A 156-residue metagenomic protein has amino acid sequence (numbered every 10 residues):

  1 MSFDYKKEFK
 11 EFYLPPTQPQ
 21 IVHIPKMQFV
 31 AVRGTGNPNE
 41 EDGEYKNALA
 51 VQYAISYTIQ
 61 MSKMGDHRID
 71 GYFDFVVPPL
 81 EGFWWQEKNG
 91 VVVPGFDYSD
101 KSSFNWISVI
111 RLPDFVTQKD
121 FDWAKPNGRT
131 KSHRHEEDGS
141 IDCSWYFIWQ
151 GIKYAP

Functional and structural regions predicted by a protein language model:
M1-P156: A solvent-exposed interaction/effector surface
